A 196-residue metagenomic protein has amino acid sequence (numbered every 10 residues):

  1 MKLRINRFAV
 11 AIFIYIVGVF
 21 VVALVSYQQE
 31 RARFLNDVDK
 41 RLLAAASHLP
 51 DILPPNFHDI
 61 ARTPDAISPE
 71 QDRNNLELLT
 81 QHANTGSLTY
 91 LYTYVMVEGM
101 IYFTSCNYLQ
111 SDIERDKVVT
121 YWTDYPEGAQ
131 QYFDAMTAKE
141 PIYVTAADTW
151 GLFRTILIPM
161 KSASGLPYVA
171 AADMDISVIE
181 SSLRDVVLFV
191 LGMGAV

Functional and structural regions predicted by a protein language model:
M1-Q29, L191-V196: Extreme N-terminal signal-anchor transmembrane helix of membrane signaling/transducer proteins, especially in bacteria
I12, V25-I60, N74, M174: Membrane-proximal extracytoplasmic alpha-helices
I52-Y108: Extracytoplasmic/periplasmic helical hairpin of the input-sensing domain located between the first two N-terminal
Y108-A146: Extracytoplasmic/periplasmic sensor domains and loops in membrane signaling proteins
Y143, L157, V169: Short hydrophobic/aromatic beta-strand element in the GNAT-like acyltransferase core that lines or flanks the acyl-donor
W150-P159: A short beta-strand signature within small-molecule sensing/ligand-binding domains used in signal transduction
M160-A170: Short hydrophobic/glycine-rich mini-motifs in sensory/regulatory modules that couple input to downstream signaling
M174-G194: Membrane-interface helix-start motif
